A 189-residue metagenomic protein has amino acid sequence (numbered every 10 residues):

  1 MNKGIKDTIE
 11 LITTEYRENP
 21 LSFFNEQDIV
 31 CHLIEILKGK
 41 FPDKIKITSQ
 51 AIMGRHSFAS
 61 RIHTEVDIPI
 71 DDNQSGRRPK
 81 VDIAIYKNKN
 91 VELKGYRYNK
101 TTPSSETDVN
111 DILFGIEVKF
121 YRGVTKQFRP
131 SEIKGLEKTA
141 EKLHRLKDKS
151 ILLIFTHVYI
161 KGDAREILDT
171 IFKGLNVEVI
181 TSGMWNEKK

Functional and structural regions predicted by a protein language model:
M1-G39: Charged, often low-complexity linker/regulatory segments
F24-M53, Q74-R77: Short, well-structured hydrophobic secondary-structure segments
T48-V109: Active-site metal-binding core of divalent-cation-utilizing nuclease and nuclease-like domains
K89, V118-P130: Short beta-strand-loop-alpha-helix junction that forms the active-site gateway of nucleic-acid-processing nucleases
I112-F114: Structural motif
R129-K142: Well-ordered, non-membrane alpha-helical segments in soluble/globular domains
H144-D169: Nucleic-acid nuclease catalytic cores
A164-K189: Non-catalytic C-terminal interaction segments of nucleic acid-processing enzymes
